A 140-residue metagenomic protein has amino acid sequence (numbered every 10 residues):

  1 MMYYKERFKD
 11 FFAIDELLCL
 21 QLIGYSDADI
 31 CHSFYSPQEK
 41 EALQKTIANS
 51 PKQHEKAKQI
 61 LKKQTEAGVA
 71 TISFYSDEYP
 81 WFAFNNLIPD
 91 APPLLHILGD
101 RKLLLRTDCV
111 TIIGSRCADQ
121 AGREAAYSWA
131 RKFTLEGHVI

Functional and structural regions predicted by a protein language model:
M1-R131: Short, positively charged patches
A130, H138-I140: Phosphate/pyrophosphate-binding betaalpha-module
T134: Gly/Ala-rich phosphate-binding loop of Rossmann-like dinucleotide-binding domains, activating on the conserved
